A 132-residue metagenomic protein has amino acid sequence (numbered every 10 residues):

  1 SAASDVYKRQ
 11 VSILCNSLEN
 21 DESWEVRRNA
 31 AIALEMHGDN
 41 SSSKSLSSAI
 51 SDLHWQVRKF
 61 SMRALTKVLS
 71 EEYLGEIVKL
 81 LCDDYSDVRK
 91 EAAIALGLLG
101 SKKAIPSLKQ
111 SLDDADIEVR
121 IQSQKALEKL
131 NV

Functional and structural regions predicted by a protein language model:
S1-Y7: Short, small-residue-biased leader/transition segments that mark boundaries at the very start of proteins
D5, A33, A64-K67, A95-L98 (+1 more regions): Core register positions within helices of long alpha-helical scaffolds
K8-E19, D39-S51, S70-C82, S101-D113 (+1 more regions): Amphipathic alpha-helical scaffolding segments comprising HEAT/armadillo-like alpha-solenoid repeats
E22-S23, L53-H54, D84-Y85, A115-D116: Short inter-helical turns and helix N-cap capping residues of alpha-solenoid HEAT/ARM repeat scaffolds
L53-R63: Histidine/lysine/aspartate-rich catalytic loop segments that bind and position anionic ligands
G97, K102, Q110, I117-E128: Long, ordered, amphipathic alpha-helical scaffolds
